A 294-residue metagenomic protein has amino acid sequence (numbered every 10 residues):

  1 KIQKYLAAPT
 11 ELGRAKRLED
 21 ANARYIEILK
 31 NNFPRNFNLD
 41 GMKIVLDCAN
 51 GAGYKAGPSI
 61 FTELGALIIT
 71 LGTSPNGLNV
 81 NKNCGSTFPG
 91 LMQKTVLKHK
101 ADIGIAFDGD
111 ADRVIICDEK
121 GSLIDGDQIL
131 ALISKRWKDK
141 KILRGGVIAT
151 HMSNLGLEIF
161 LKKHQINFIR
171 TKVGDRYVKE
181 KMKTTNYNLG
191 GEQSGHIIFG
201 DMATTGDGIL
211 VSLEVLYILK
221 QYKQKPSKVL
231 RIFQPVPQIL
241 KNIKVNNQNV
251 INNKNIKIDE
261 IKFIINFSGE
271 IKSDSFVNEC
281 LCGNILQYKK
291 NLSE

Functional and structural regions predicted by a protein language model:
K1-L97: Gly/Ser/Thr-enriched, mixed-charge loops and adjacent short helices that form phosphate/oxyanion-binding elements
K4, N38-D40, P89-H151, L155-Q165: Replace "Mg2+/Mn2+-dependent" with "divalent metal-dependent
E27-K30, K55-T62, P89-L97, A131-K138 (+3 more regions): Predominant activation on well-ordered alpha-helical scaffold segments within soluble catalytic domains
L46-A49, F107-G109, G191: Active-site flanking residues adjacent to catalytic metal/cofactor-binding acidic residues
K55-S59, N81-C84, V114-K120, Q128 (+3 more regions): Short acidic, glycine/serine/threonine-rich loops at helix termini
G65-G72, L123-Q128, Q165-V173: Short hydrophobic/aromatic-enriched beta-strand-loop microsegments
A101-I103, D139, L143-I271, E294: Phosphate-binding and adjacent anionic-ligand microenvironments
G269-K272, F276-C282, K290-S293: Short, low-complexity, charge-dense intrinsically disordered segments
